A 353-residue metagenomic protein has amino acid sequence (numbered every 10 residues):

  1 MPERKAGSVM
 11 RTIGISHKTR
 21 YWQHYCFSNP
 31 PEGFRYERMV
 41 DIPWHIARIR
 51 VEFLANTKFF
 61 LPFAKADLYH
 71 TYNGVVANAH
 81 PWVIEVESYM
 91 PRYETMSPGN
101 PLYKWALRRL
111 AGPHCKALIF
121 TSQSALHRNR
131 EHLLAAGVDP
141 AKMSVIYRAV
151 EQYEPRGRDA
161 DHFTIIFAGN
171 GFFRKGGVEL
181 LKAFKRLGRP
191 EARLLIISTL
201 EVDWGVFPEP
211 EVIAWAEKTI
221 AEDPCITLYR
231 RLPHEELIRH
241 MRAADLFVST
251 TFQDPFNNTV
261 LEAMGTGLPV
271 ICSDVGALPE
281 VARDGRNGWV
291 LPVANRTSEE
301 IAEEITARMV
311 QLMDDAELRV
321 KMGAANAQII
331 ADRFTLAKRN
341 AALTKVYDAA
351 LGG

Functional and structural regions predicted by a protein language model:
G112-K142: A short, active-site helix/loop in glycosyltransferases that binds the activated sugar's phosphate group
G157-R186, L194-I197: Conserved donor-binding/catalytic core segment of Leloir-type glycosyltransferases
S198, P208-E235: Nucleotide-activated donor-binding/catalytic signature segment of Leloir-type glycosyltransferases, i.e., the conserved
R231, R239-A244: Short alpha-helical donor nucleotide-sugar binding micro-motif in glycosyltransferases
F252: Aromatic "clamp/platform" in nucleotide-sugar-dependent glycosyltransferases that forms part of the donor/acceptor
P269-C272, P279-A282: Short hydrophobic beta-strand element within catalytic cores of glycosyltransferases and related nucleotide-activated
N295-V320: C-terminal "capping" alpha-helix adjacent to the active site of nucleotide-linked donor transferases in cell-envelope
Q311, L318-R333, A342-K345: A short, well-ordered alpha-helix in the C-terminal region of glycosyltransferases
